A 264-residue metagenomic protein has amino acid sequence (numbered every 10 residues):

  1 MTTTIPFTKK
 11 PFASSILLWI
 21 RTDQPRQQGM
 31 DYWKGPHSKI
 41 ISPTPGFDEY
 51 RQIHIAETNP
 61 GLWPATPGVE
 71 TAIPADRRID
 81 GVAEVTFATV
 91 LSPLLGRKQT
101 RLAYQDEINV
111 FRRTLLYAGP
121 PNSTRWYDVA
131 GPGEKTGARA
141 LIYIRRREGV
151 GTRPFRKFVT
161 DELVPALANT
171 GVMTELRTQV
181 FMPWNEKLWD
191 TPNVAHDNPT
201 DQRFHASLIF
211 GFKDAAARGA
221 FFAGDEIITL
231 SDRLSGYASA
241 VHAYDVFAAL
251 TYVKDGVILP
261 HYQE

Functional and structural regions predicted by a protein language model:
T2-E264: Macromolecular interaction modules
